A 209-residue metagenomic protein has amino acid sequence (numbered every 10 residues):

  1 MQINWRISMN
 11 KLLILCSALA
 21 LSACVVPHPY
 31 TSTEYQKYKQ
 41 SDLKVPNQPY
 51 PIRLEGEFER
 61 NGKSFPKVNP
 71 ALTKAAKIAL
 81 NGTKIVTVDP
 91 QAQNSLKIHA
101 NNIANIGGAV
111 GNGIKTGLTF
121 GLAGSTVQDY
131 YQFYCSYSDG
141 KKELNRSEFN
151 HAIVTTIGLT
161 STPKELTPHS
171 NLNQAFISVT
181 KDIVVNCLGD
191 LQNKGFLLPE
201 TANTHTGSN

Functional and structural regions predicted by a protein language model:
M1-V25: Sec-dependent bacterial lipoprotein signal peptides
C24-I85, F196-N209: A structural "domain/chain start" motif
T33, Q128-Q132, L144-R146, N150-N209: C-terminal/domain-edge helix-coil "capping" segments
V45-Q48, T87-K97, S136-R146: A short, structured loop/turn motif at beta-sheet edges
P51, V88-G107, T180: A short, hydrophobic beta-strand-centered structural micro-motif
F58-R60, N102-A104, Y137-K141, H151-I157: Beta-strand elements of well-folded, non-transmembrane domains
A75-V86, G117, G121, D182 (+3 more regions): Structured segments of extracytoplasmic/periplasmic soluble domains in secreted or envelope-associated proteins
K97-L144, L166-H169: Surface-exposed short loop/turn segments
